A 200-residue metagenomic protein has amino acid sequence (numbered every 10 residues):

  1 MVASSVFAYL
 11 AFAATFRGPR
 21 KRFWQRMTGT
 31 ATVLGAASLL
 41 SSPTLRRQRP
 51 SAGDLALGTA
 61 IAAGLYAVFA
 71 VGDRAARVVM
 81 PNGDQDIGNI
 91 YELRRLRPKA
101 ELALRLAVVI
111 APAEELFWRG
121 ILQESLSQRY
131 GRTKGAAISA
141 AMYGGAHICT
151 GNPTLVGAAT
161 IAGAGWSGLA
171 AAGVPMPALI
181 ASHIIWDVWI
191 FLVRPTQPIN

Functional and structural regions predicted by a protein language model:
M1-L45, G53, L57-G58: Alpha-helical transmembrane segments in multi-pass membrane proteins
M1-S4, Q25-G29, G53-I61, E101-L102 (+4 more regions): Alpha-helical transmembrane segments of integral membrane proteins
M1-S5, L65-F69, R119, A162: A structural signal for well-ordered alpha-helical scaffolds and beta->alpha junctions
A11, T15, A36-S41, G64 (+8 more regions): Alpha-helical membrane-inserting segments
A14-P19, F23, V71, L102 (+1 more regions): Short alpha-helical segments used as structural interaction elements across diverse proteins
F16-K21, R47-Q48, G72, H147-P153: Membrane-interface helix caps and helix-loop-helix hairpins in membrane proteins
T44-I110, Q128: Juxtamembrane helix-loop-helix connectors linking adjacent transmembrane helices in multi-pass membrane enzymes
Y91-N200: Transmembrane helix-loop-helix hairpins at the membrane interface of multi-pass integral membrane proteins
